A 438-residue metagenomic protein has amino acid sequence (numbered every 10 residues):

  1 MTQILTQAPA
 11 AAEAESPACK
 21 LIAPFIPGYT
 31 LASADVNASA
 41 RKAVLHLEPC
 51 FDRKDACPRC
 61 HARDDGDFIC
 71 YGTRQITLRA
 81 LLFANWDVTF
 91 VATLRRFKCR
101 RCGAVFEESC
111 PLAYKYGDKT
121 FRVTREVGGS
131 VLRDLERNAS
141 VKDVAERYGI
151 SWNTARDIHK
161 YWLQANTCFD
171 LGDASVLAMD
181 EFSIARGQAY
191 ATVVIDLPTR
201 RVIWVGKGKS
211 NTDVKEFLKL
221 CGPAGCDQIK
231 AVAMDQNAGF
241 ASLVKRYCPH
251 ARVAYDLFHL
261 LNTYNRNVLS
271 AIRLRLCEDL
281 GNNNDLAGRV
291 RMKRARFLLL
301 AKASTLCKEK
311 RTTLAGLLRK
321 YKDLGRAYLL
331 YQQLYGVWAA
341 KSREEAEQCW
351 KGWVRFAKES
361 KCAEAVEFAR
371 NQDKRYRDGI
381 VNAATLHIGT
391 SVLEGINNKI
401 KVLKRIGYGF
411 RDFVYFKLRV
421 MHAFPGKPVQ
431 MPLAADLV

Functional and structural regions predicted by a protein language model:
M1-L5, H61-D65, Y71, T77-Q188 (+3 more regions): Short, positively charged, Gly/Tyr-enriched micro-motifs that form contact patches at catalytic or ligand/partner
T2-V44, P49-D52, E126, S130 (+6 more regions): Long C-terminal interaction/binding lobes of large macromolecular proteins
G28-A34, D64-Y71: Short secondary-structure junctions
A34-H46, R74-D87: Short Cys/His-rich Zn2+-coordinating modules
L45, V144, Q372-D373: A residue-level signal for conserved active-site and pocket-lining positions in enzyme catalytic cores
D52-D55, R96: Residues immediately within or flanking Cys/His clusters that coordinate Zn2+ in small zinc-binding modules
K54, R59-D67, R186-Q188, D196-L197 (+5 more regions): Acidic/histidine-rich catalytic cores and adjacent linkers of DNA breakage/strand-transfer/modification proteins
L260-G281: Short alpha-helix plus adjacent loop in nuclease-associated cores
